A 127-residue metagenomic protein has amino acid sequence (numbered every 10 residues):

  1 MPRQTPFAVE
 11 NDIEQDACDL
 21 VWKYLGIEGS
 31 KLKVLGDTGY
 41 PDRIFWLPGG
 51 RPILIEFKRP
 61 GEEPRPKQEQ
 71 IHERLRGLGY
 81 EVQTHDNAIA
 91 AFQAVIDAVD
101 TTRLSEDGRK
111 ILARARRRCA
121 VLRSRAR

Functional and structural regions predicted by a protein language model:
M1-R127: Catalytic phosphate/metal-binding cores of nucleic-acid and nucleotide-processing enzymes, i.e., regions that mediate
